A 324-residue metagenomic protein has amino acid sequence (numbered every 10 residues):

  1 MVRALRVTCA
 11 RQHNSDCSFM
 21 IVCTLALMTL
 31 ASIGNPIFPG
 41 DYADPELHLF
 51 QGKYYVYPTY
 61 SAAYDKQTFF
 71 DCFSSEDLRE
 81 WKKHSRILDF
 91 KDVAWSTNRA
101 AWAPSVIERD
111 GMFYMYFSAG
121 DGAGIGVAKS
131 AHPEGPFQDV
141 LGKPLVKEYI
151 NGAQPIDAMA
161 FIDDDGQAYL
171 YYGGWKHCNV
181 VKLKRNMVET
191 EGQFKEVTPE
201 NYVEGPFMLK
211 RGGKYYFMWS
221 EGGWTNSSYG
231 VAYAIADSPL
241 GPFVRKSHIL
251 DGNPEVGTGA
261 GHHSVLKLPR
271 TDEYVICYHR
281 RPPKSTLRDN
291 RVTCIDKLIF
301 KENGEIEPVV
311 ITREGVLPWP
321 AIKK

Functional and structural regions predicted by a protein language model:
R3-R6, R11: Basic polycationic patches enriched in arginine
L27-K324: Carbohydrate-active catalytic/glycan-binding domains of CAZyme proteins, especially the secreted or lumenal ectodomains
